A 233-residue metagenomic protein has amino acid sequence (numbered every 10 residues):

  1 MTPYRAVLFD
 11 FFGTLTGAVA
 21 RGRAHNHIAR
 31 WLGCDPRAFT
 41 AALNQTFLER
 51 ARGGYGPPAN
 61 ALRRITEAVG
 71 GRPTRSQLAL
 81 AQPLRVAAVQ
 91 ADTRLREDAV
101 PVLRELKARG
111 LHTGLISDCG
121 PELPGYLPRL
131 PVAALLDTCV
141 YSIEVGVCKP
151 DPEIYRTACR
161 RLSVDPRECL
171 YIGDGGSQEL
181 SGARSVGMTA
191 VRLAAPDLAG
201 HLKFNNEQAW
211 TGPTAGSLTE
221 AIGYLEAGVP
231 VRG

Functional and structural regions predicted by a protein language model:
M1-R5, F9, W31-C34, V100 (+2 more regions): Asp-based, Mg2+/Mn2+-dependent phosphohydrolase catalytic module
T2-R104, R109, P121, G125: N-terminal helical cap/lid subdomain that shapes the substrate entry/recognition surface in HAD-like hydrolases
